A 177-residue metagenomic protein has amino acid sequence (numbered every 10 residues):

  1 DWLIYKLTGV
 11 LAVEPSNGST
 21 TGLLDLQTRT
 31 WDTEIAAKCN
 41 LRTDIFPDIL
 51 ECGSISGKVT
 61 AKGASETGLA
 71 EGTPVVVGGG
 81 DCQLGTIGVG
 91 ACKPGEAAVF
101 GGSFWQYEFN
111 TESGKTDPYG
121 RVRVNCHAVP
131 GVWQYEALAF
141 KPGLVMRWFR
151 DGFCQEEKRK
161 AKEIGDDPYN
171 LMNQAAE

Functional and structural regions predicted by a protein language model:
I4-L11, N17, G22-T33, A37-K38 (+2 more regions): Active-site core segments that coordinate phosphate-bearing ligands/cofactors across diverse enzyme families
N40-E51: A conserved helix-loop-beta module that forms one wall/lid of the active-site cleft in ATP-utilizing catalytic domains
